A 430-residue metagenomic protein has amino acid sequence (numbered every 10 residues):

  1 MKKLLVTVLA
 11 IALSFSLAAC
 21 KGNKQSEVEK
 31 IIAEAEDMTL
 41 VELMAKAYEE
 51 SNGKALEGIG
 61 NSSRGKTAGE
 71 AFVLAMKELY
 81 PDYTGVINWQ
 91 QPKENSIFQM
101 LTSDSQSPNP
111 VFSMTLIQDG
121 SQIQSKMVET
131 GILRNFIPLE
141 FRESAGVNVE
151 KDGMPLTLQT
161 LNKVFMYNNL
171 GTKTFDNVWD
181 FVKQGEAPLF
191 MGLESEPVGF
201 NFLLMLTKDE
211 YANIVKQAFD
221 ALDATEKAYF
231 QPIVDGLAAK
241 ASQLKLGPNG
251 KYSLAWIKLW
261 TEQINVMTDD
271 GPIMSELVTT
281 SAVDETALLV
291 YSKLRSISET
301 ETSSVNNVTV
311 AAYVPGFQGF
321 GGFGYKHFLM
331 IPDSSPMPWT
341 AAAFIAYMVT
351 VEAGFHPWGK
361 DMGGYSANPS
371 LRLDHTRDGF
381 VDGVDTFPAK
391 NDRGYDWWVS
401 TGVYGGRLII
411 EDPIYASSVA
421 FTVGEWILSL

Functional and structural regions predicted by a protein language model:
F15-A19: C-terminal motif of bacterial Sec signal peptides marking the signal peptidase cleavage site
K21-N23: Bacterial signal peptide processing site
E29, E36, V41, N391-L430: Conserved C-terminal helix/tail region of periplasmic/extracytoplasmic solute-binding proteins
E29-L40, E50-E70, H327: Extracytoplasmic "Venus flytrap"
L40-E49, S62-T84, F165, T300-E301: Short, polar/charged alpha-helical segment
A55-L74, I87-M100, P110-P272: Extracytoplasmic ligand-binding site segments that recognize negatively charged/polar headgroups
N249-L254, E262-S334: Extracytoplasmic/periplasmic substrate-binding proteins
G322-F323, H327-L408: Mature extracytoplasmic/periplasmic domains
